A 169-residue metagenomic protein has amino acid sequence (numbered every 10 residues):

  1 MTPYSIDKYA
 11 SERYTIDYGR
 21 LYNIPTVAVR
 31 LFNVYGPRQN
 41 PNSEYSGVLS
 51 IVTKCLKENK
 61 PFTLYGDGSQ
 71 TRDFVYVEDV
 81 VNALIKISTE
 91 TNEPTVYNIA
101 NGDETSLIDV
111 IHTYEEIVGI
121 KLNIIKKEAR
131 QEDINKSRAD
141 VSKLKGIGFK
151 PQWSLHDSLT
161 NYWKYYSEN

Functional and structural regions predicted by a protein language model:
M1-V27, F32, L56-E58: Active-site Tyr-X1-5-Lys
M1-Y4, F32-S46, G66-E78, D103: Glycine-rich "substrate-gating" loop/helix at the edge of Rossmann-like oxidoreductase active sites
T2, R30, G47, I51 (+2 more regions): Amphipathic alpha-helical recognition patches that constitute DNA-binding helices
A10, Y14, Y18, V48 (+3 more regions): Hydrophobic alpha-helix immediately C-terminal to the catalytic Tyr-X-X-X-Lys motif of short-chain
L56-N169: C-terminal substrate-binding subdomain of Rossmann-fold SDR/epimerase-dehydratase oxidoreductases
